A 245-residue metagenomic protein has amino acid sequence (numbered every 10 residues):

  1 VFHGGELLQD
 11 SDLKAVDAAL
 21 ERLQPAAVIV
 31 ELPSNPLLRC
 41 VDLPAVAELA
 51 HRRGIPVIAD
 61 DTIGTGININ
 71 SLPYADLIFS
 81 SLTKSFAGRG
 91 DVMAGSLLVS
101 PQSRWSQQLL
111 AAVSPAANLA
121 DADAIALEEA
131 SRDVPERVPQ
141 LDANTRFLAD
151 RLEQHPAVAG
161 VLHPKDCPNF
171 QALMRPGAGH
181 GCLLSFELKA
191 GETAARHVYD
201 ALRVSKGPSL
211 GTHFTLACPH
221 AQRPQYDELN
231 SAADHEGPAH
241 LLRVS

Functional and structural regions predicted by a protein language model:
V1-A157, L162, P168: Conserved PLP-enzyme active-site core in the AAT-like
V1-L7, L13-L23, R137, L216-S245: PLP-dependent enzyme catalytic core of the Aspartate aminotransferase-like
V158-R243: Conserved C-terminal alpha-helix-loop-beta "cap" of PLP-dependent enzymes that closes/shapes the active-site mouth
